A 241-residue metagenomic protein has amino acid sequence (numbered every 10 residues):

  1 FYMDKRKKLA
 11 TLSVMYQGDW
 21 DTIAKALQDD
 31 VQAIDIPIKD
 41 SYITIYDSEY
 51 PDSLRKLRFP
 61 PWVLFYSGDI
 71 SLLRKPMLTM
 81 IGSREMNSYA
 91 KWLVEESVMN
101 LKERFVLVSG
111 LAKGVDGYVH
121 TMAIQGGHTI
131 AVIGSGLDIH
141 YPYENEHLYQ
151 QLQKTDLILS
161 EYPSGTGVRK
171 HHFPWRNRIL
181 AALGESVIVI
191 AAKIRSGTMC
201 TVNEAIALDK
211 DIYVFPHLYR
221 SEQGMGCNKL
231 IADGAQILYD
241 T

Functional and structural regions predicted by a protein language model:
F1-E49, V214: Short, small/acidic-rich helices and loops at N termini and domain boundaries of DNA replication/processing enzymes
I45-T241: Glycine-biased, small-residue-rich flexible motifs in mid-sequence functional cores and linkers
